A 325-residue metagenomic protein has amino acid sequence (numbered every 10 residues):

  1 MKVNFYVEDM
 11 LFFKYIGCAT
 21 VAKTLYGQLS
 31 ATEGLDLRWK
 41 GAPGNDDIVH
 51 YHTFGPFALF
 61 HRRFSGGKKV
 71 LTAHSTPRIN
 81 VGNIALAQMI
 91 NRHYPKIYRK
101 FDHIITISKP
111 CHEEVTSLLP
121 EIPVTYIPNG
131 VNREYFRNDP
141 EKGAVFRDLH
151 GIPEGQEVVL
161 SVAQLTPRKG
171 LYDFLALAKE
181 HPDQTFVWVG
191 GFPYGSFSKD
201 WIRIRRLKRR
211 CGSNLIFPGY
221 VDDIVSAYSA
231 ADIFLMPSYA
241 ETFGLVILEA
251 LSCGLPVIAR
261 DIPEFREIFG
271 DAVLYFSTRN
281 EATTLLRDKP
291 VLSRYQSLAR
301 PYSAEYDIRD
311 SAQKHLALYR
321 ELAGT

Functional and structural regions predicted by a protein language model:
G17-T20, P290-G324: A charged, aromatic-enriched C-terminal amphipathic alpha-helix characteristic of glycosyltransferases across folds
A87-I104, R205-R206: Membrane-proximal helix-turn-helix segments that form the acceptor-binding/catalytic region of lipid-linked
P110, G130: Carbohydrate-associated surface elements
P153-K169, L175-H181, V187: Conserved donor-binding/catalytic core segment of Leloir-type glycosyltransferases
T185-S213: Short, structured helix-loop element that forms part of the nucleotide-activated donor/catalytic region
Y220, Y239: Aromatic "clamp/platform" in nucleotide-sugar-dependent glycosyltransferases that forms part of the donor/acceptor
P256-A259: Short hydrophobic beta-strand element within catalytic cores of glycosyltransferases and related nucleotide-activated
D271-N280, L286-S293: Conserved acidic donor-binding segment of nucleotide-sugar-dependent glycosyltransferases
